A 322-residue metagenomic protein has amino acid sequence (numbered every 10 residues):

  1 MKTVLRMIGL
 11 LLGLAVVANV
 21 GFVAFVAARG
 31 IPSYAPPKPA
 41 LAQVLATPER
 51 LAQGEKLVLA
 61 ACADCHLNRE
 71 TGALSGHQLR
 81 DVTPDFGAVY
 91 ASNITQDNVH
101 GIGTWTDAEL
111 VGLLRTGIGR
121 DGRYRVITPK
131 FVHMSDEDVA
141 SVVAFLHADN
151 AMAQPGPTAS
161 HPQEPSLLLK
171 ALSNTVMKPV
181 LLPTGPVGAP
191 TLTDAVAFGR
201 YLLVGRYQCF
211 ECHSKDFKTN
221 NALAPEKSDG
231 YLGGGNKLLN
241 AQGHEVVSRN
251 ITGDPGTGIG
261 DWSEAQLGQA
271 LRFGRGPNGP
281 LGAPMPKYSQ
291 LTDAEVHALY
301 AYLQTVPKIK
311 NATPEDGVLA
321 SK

Functional and structural regions predicted by a protein language model:
M1-Y34: N-terminal type II signal-anchor transmembrane helix that functions as the membrane-insertion/stop-transfer segment
G21-A24, A28, P157-P186, P314 (+1 more regions): Alpha-helical membrane-targeting segments
V23, T106-G119, K130-G156, S263-P277 (+1 more regions): C-terminal capping alpha-helices of c-type cytochrome domains
I31-L59, A73, N174-V204: Electrostatic cytochrome c docking/interface patches
V44-L45, E55, E70-D107, Y124-S135 (+5 more regions): Gly/Gly-Pro-rich "capping" loops immediately C-terminal to redox-active cysteine motifs in periplasmic/lumenal
G54, A61-R69, V142, G199-L202 (+3 more regions): The canonical Cys-X-X-Cys-His
I118, V176-L192, A197, E245-G276 (+1 more regions): C-type cytochrome heme-c attachment and multiheme electron-transfer modules
S166, P186-G188, Y201, E211 (+1 more regions): Extended amphipathic alpha-helical interaction segments
